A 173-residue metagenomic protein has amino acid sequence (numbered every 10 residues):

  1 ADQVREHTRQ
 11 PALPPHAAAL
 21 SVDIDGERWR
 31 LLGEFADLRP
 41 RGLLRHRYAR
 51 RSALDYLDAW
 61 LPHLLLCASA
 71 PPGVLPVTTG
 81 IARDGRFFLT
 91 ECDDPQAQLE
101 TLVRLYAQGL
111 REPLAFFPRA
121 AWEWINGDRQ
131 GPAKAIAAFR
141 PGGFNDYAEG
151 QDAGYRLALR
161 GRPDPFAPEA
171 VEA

Functional and structural regions predicted by a protein language model:
A1-A173: Structural signature of nuclease core domains in nucleic-acid processing machines
